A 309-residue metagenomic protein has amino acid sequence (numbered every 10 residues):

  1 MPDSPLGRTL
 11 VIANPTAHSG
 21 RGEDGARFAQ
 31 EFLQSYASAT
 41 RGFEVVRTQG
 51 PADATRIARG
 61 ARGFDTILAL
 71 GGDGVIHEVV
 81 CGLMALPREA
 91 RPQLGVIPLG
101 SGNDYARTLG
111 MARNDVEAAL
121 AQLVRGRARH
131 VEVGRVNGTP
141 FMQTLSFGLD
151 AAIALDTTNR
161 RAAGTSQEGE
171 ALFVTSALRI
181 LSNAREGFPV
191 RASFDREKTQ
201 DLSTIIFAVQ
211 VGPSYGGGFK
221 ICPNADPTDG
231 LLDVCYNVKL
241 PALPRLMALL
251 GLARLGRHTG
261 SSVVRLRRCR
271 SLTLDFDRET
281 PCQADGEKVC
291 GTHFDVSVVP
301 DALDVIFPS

Functional and structural regions predicted by a protein language model:
M1-L70, H77: ATP/NTP phosphate-donor binding region
T16-H18, P51, G72-V75, L99-G102 (+2 more regions): Short glycine-rich anion-binding loops that position phosphate/pyrophosphate groups of nucleotides and phosphorylated
E23-G25, V80-L83, R107-L109, K220-I221: Short amphipathic alpha-helical segments
E31, T48, M84-I205: Catalytic core of DAGKc-family lipid kinases
S146, D150, A208-C222, K288: Glycine-rich phosphate/pyrophosphate-binding beta-alpha loops
D150-I153, Q200-L202, S214-G218, A242-R245: Short acidic/glycine-rich loop or secondary-structure boundary segments that cap or lie
N159-F173, G217, P223-P244: Gly/Ser/Thr-rich active-site loops/lids in small-molecule metabolic enzymes that frequently grip phosphoryl groups
F194-D201, D226-P227, L232, Y236-S309: ATP/nucleoside-binding phosphotransfer catalytic cores, i.e., glycine-rich phosphate-binding loops
